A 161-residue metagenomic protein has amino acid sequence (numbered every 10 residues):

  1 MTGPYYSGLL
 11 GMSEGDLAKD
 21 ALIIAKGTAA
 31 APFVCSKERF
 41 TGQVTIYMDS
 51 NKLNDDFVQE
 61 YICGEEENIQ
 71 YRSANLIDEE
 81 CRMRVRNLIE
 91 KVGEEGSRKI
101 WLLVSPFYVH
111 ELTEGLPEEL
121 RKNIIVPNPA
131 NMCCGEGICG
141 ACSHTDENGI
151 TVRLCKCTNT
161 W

Functional and structural regions predicted by a protein language model:
M1-C133: FNR/FR-type flavoprotein reductase catalytic core
P129-N159: Local cysteine-cluster metal-coordination motifs and their immediate loop/turn environment, predominantly Fe-S cluster
